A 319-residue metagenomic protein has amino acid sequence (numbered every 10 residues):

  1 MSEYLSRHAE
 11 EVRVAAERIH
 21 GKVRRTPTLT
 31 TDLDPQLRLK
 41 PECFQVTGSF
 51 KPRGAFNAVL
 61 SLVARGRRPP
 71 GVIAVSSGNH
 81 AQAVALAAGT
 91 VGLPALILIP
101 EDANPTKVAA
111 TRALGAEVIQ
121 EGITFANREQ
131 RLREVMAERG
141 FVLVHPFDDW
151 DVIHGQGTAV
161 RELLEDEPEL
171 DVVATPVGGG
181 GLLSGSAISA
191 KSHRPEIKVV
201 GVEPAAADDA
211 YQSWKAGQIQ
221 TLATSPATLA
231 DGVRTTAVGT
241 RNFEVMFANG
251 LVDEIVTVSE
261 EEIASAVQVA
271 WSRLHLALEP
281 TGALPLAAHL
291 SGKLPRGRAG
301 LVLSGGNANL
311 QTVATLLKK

Functional and structural regions predicted by a protein language model:
M1-K319: PLP-dependent amino-acid enzyme catalytic core
